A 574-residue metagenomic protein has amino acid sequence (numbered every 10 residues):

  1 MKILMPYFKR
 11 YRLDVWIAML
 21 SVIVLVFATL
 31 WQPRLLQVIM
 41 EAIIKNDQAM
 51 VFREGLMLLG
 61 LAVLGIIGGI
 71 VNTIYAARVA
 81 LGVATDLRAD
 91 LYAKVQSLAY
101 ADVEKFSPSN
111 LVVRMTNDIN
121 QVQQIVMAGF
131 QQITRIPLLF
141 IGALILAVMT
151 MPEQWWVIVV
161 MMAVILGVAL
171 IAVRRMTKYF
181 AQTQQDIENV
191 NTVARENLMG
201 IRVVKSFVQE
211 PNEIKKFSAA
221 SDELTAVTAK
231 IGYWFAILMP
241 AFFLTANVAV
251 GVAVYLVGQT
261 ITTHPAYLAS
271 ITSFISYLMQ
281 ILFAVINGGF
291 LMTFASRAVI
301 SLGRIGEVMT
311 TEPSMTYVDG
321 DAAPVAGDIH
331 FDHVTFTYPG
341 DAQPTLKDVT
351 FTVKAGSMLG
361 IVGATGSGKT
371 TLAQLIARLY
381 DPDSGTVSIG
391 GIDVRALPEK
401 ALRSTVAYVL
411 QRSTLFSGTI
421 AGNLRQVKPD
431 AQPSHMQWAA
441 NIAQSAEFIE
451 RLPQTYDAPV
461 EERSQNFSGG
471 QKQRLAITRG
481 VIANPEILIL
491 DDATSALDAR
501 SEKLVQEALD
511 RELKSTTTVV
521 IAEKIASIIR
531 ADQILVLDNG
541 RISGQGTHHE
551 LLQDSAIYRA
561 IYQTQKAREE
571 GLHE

Functional and structural regions predicted by a protein language model:
M1-R10, L111: A short amphipathic helical element positioned immediately N-terminal to and/or at the very start of a transmembrane
K9, V15-V71, Y75, V148-E153 (+1 more regions): Transmembrane helix-loop-helix hairpins at lipid-water interfaces of multipass membrane proteins, especially the type-1
R12, S97-A101, N117-V126, F130 (+8 more regions): An intracellular "coupling" helix at the cytosolic face of ABC transporter transmembrane type-1 domains
V24-A28, Q32, L59, V63-A80 (+3 more regions): Hydrophobic alpha-helical membrane-associated segments
A28, Q32, Q48-M50, L56 (+5 more regions): Hydrophobic alpha-helical transmembrane segments of ABC transporter permease domains
K45, L81, A89-V113, N117-I119 (+5 more regions): Short intracellular "coupling" helices and adjacent cytoplasmic loop segments at the cytosolic face of multi-pass
D47, L146-V160, K230-R304, V308-M309: Helix-loop-helix
P324-E574: ABC-type nucleotide-binding domain
